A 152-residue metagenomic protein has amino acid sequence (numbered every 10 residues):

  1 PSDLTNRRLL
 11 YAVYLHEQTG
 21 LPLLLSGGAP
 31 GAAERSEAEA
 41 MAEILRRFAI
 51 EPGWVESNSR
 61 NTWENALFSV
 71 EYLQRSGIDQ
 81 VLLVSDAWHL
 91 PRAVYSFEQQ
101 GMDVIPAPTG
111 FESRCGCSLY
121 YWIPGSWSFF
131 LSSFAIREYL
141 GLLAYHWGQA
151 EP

Functional and structural regions predicted by a protein language model:
P1-F129: A structural signal for short, hydrophobic/glycine-enriched beta-strand patches
L131-P152: A transmembrane-helix-recognition feature enriched in membrane-embedded lipid enzymes and envelope glyco-/phospholipid
